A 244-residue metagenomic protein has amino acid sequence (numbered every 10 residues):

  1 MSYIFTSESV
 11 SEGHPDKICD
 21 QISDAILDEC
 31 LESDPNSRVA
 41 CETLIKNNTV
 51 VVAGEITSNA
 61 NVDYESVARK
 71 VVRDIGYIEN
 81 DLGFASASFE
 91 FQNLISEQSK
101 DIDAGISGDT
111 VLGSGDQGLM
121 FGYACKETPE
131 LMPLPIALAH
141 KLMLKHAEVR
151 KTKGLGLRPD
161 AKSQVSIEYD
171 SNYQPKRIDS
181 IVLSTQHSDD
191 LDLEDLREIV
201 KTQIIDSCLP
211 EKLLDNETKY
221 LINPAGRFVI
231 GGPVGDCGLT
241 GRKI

Functional and structural regions predicted by a protein language model:
M1-A40: N-terminal, positively charged regions that mediate nucleic acid binding
M1-F5, I45, R177: Flexible hinge/switch segments at interdomain interfaces of large molecular machines
T6, S66, R73-V234: Glycine-rich, mobile lid/loop segments that gate access to catalytic sites or pores
V10, E42, V234-G238: Replace "in large, NTP-powered and nucleic-acid-processing enzymes" with "in large, NTP-powered factors and other
E12, G54, T185: Short glycine-centered, acidic/aromatic-flanked micro-motifs in structured strand/loop junctions that mark active-site
A40-S58: Short, charge-patterned binding micro-sites
E55-V62, G226-K243: Short glycine/threonine-rich loop-to-helix capping motif typified by GTGT followed within a few residues by an Asp-Pro
S58-V72: Active-site-surrounding "flap" and adjacent substrate/cofactor-binding loops of secreted or lumenal enzymes, prototyped
